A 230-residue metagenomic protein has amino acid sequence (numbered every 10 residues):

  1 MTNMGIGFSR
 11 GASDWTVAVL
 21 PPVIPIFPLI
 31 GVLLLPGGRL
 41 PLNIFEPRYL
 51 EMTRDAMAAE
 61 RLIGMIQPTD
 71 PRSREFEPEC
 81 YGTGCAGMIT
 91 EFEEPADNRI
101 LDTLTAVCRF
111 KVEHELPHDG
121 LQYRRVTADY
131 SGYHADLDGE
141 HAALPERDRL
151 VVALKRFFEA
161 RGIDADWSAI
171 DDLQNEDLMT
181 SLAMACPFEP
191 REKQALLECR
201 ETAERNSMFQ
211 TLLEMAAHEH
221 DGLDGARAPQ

Functional and structural regions predicted by a protein language model:
T2-D164, S168, R191, T202-N206 (+1 more regions): Positively charged
I170-F188: Core structural elements
